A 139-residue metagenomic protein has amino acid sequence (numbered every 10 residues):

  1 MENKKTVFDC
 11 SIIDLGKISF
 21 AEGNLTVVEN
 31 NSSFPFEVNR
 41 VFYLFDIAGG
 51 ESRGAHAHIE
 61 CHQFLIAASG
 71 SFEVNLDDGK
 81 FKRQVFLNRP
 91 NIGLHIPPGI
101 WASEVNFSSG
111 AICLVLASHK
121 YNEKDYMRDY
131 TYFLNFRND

Functional and structural regions predicted by a protein language model:
M1-L94, S109-G110, V115-Y132, F136-D139: Non-catalytic, conserved peripheral segments adjacent to functional cores
P97-G99: Short beta-strand-centered segments at strand-helix junctions
W101, V105-S108: Beta-rich strand-turn-strand
